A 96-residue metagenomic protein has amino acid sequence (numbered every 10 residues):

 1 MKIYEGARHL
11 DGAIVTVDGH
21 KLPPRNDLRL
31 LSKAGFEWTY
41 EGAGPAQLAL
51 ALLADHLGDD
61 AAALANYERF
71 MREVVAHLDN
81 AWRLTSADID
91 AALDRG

Functional and structural regions predicted by a protein language model:
K2-I3: A glycine-rich beta-turn/hairpin centered on an aromatic-Pro dipeptide
A7, D11-R69: Amphipathic alpha-helical packing elements
G58-R95: Short, compact, well-ordered microdomains
